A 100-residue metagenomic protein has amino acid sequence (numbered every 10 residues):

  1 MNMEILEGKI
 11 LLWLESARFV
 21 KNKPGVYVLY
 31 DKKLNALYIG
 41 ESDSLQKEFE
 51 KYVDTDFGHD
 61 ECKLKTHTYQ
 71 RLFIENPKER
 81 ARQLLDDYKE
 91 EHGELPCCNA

Functional and structural regions predicted by a protein language model:
M1-D43, K47, Q70-D87: GIY-YIG nuclease catalytic motif and its immediate N-terminal context
Y30, Y52, L64-K65, I74-P77 (+1 more regions): Short alpha-helical interface elements
K47-H59: A short, polar/charged loop-to-alpha-helix boundary motif
D54, D86-E90: Generic surface-pattern signal
G58-T66: Short, conserved catalytic or adaptor-binding loops enriched in Gly and charged residues
E91-A100: Coupling/hinge elements of helicase-like and P-loop NTPase modules
